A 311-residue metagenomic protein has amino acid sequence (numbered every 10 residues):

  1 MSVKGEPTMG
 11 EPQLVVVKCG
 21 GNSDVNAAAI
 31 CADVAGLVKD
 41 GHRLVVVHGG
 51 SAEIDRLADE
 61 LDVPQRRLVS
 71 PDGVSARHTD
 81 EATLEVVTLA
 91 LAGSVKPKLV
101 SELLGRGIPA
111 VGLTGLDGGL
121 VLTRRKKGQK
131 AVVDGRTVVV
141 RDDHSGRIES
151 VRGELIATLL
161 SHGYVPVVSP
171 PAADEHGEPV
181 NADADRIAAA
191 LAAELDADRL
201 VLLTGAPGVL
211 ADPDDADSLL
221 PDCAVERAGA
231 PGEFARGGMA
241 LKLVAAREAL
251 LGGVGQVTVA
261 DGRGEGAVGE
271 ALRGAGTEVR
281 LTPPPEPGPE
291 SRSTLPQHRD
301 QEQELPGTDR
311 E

Functional and structural regions predicted by a protein language model:
S2-E311: C-terminal catalytic "cap/lid" subdomain
